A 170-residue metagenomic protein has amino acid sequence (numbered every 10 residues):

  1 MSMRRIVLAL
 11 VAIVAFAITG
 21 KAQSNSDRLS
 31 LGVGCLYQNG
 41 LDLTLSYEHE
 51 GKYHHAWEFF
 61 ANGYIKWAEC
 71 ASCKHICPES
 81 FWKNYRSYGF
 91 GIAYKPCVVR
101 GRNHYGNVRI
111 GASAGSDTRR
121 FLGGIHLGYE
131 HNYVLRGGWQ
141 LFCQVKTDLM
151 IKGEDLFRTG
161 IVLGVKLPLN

Functional and structural regions predicted by a protein language model:
M1-S26, L169-N170: Cleavable N-terminal export/targeting peptides
I13-T19, G106-V108, E130: A broad helix-preferring feature
A15, S24, E48-E50, C97-G101 (+1 more regions): Generic structural signal for beta-strand residues in well-ordered domains
K21-W67, K166-N170: Short glycine/proline- and aromatic-enriched beta-strand/turn motifs that initiate or cap beta-hairpins
N25-D27, N39, Y53-H55, R100-H104 (+1 more regions): Short coil turns and loop connectors of transmembrane beta-barrels in diderm outer membranes and organellar homologs
E58-D117, G123, N132-Y133, L141-P168: Outer-membrane beta-barrel translocator/channel fold
I125-L127: Charged helix-capping and loop-helix junction motifs
